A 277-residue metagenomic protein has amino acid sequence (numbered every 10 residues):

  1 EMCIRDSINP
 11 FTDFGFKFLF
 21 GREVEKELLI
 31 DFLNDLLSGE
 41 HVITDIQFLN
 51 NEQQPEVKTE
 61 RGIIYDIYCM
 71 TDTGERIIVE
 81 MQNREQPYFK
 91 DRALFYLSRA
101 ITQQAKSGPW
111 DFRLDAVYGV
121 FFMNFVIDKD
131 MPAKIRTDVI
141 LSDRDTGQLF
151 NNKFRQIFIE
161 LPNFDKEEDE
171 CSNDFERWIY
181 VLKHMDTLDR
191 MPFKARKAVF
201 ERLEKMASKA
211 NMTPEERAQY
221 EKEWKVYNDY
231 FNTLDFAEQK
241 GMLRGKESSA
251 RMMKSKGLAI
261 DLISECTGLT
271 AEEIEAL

Functional and structural regions predicted by a protein language model:
R5, I77-Q82, E176, Y180-L277: Short, charged alpha-helical interaction segments and adjacent helix-coil junctions
R5-E215: Conserved single-residue anchors adjacent to enzymatic active/cofactor-binding motifs
